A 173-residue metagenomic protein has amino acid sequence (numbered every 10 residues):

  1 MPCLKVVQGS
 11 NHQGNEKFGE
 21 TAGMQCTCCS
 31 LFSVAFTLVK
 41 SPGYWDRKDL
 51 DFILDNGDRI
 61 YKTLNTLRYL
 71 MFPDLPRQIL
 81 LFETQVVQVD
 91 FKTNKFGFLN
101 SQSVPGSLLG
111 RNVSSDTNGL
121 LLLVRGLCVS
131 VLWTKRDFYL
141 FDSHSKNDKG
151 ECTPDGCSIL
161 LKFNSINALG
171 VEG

Functional and structural regions predicted by a protein language model:
M1-G173: Cysteine-dependent deubiquitinase/ubiquitin-like isopeptidase catalytic cores across multiple families
